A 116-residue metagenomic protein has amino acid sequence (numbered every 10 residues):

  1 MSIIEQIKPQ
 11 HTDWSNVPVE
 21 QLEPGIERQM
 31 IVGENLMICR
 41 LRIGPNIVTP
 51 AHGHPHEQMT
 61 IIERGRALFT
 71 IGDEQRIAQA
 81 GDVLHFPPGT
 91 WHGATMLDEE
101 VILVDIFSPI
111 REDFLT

Functional and structural regions predicted by a protein language model:
M1-N35, T116: A short, N-terminal "cap"/entry segment at the start of jelly-roll beta-barrel domains of the cupin/DSBH fold
E34, T70-E74, L97: Short strand-coil-strand connectors
C39-G53: Conserved short histidine dyad/triad with adjacent acidic residue
P50-E57, T90: Histidine-centered catalytic micro-motifs
H56-A67, G72: Glycine- and acidic-residue-biased ligand/ion/polar-headgroup-sensing regions
E74-P88: Short acidic-glycine-tyrosine-enriched beta hairpin
P88-D113: Ligand-binding loop in jelly-roll beta-barrel domains
